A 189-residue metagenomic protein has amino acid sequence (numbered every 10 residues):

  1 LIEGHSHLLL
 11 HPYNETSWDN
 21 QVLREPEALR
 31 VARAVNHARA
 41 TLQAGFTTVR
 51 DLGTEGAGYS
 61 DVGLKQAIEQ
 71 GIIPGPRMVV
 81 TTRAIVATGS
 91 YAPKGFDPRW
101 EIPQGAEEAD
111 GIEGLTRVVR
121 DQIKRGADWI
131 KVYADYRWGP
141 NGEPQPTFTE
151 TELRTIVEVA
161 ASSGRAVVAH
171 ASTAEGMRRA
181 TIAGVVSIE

Functional and structural regions predicted by a protein language model:
L1-H5, Q66-A92: Glycine-rich, aromatic-flanked loop segments that form ligand/cofactor-binding clefts across common enzyme folds
L1-Q70, T151, E175, I182-A183: Metal-associated gating/positioning segment near the N- to mid-region
I2, G45, M78, Q122 (+5 more regions): Conserved, mostly hydrophobic/aromatic
L8-L29, T88-Q104, W138-P146, T181: Active-site gating loops and adjacent loop-to-helix segments of metal-dependent hydrolytic enzymes
R30-A40, E108-I123, A171-M177: Short, acidic/polar
R33-Y59, G75-A84, A127-W138, A166 (+1 more regions): Divalent metal-dependent hydrolysis catalytic cores, especially in the metallo-beta-lactamase
T88, V132-E189: Active-site core of metal-dependent hydrolases
K94-R154: Active-site gating/metal-coordination segments in enzymes
